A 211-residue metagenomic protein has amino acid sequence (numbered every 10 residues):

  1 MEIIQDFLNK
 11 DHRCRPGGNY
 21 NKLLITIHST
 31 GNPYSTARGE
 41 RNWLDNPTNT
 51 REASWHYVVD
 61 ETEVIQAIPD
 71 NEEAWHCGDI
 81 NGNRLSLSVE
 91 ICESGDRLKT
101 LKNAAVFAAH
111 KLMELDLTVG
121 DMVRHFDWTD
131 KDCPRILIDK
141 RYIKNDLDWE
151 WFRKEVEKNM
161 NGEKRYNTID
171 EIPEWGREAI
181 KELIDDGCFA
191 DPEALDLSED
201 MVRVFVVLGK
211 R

Functional and structural regions predicted by a protein language model:
M1-L8, R13-L23, I91-E163: Basic/polar, cationic surfaces and motifs that engage anionic cell-wall and phosphate/carboxylate ligands
M1-N83: N-terminal catalytic cores of peptidoglycan-degrading enzymes
G17-N19, N49, C77, N81 (+3 more regions): Extracytoplasmic/periplasmic, Sec-exported soluble proteins
N32, S94, A190: A short, flexible beta-alpha/helix-coil linker loop
P69, A109-L117, E157, I184-C188 (+1 more regions): Sec-exported extracytoplasmic/periplasmic mature domains
N83-I91: Glycine-rich, often proline-containing surface loops adjacent to acidic residues and nearby aromatics that form
M160-R211: Short, solvent-exposed alpha-helical surface patches in non-cytosolic proteins
